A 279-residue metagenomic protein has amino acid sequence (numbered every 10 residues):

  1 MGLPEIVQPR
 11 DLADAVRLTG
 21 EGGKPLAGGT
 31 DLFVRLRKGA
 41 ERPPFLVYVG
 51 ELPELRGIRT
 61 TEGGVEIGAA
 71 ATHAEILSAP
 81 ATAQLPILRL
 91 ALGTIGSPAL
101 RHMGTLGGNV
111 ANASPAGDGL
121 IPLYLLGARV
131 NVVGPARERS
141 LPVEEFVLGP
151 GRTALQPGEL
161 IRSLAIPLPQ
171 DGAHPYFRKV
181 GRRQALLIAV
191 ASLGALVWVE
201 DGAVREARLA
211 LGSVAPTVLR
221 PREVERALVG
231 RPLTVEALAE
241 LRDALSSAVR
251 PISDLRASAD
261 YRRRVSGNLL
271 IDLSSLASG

Functional and structural regions predicted by a protein language model:
M1-G279: C-terminal structural segment of proteins
